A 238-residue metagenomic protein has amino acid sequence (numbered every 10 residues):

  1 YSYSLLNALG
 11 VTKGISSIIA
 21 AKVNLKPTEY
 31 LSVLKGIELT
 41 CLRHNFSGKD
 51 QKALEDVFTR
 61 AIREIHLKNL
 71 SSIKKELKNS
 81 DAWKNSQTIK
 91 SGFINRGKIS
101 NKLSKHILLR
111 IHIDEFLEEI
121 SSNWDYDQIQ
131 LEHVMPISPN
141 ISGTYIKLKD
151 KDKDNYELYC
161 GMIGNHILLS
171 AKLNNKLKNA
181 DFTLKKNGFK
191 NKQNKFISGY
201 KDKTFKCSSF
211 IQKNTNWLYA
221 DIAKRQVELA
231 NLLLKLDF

Functional and structural regions predicted by a protein language model:
Y1-L108, S209, K213: A cross-family structural signal marking well-folded subdomains
K26, C41-G48, S138, L173-L177 (+2 more regions): A generic secondary-structure signal for well-formed alpha-helical elements
P27-S32, K52, D154-E157, A220-V227: Generic alpha-helical secondary structure signal
D50, N85, K149, L218-Y219: Helix N-terminus capping/helix-initiation residues
R63-D202, K206-C207, I211, A230: Betabetaalpha-Me/HNH-type nuclease active-site subdomain
N214-F238: Acidic, carboxylate-rich catalytic segments that either coordinate divalent cations
